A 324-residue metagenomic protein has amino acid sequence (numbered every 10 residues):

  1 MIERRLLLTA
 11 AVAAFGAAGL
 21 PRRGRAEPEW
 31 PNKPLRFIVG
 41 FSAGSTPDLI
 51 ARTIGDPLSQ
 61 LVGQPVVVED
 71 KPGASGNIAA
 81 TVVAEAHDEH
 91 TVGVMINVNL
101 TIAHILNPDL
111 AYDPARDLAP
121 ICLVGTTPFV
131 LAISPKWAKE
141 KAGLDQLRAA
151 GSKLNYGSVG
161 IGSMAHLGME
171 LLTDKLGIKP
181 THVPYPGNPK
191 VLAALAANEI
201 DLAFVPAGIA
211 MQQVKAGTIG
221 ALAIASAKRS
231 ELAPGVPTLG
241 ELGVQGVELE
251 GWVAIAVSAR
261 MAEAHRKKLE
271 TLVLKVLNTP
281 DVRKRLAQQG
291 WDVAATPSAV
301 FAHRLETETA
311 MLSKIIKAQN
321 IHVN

Functional and structural regions predicted by a protein language model:
L6-R25: N-terminal export signals
A11, P34, P65, D70 (+12 more regions): Conserved functional loop/turn residues at catalytic and ligand-binding sites
A26-R116, I178-D201, V323-N324: N-terminal (or domain-start) structured segment
N32-P34, K175, K215, E263-N324: An extracytoplasmic/periplasmic, membrane-proximal ligand-sensing/linker region
A80, L144-D145, L192, M211: Short hydrophobic/charged patches on amphipathic alpha-helices used for structural packing and interfaces
E85-H90, I105-K190, L239, W252-K284: Hinge/capping helix and adjacent helix->loop/strand transition within the periplasmic-binding protein
N99-D109, L171-K175, L202-V236: A ligand-binding cleft/hinge motif common to bilobed small-molecule-binding domains
T126, A210-N278, A310: C-terminal lobe and pocket-closing loops of periplasmic/extracytoplasmic Venus-flytrap solute-binding proteins
